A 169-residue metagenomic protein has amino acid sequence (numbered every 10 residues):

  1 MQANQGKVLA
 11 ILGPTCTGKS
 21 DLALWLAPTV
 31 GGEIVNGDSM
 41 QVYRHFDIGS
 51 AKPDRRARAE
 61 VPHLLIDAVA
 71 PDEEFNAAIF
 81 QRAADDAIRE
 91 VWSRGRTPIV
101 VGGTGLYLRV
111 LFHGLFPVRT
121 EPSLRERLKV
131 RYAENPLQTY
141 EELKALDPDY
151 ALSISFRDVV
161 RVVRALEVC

Functional and structural regions predicted by a protein language model:
M1-C169: Phosphate/pyrophosphate-binding catalytic cores of soluble transferases and nucleic-acid-acting enzymes
